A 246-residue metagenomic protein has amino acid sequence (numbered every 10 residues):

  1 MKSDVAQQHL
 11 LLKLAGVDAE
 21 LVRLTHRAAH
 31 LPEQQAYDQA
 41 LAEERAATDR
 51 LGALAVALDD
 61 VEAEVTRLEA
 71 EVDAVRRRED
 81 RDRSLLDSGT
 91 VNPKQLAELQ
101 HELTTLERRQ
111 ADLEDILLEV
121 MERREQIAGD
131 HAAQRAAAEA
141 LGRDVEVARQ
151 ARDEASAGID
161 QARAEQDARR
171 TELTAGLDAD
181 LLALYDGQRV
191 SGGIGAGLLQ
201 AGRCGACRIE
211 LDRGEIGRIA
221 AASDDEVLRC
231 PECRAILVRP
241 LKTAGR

Functional and structural regions predicted by a protein language model:
M1-V5, A19-D59, L85, A132-A148: Short, charge-rich amphipathic alpha-helices with coiled-coil/heptad character
A53-V65, L106-I127, L173-T174: Amphipathic alpha-helical coiled-coil segments
R67-E79, L113-A138, L184: Long amphipathic alpha-helical coiled-coil segments
V145-A206: Coiled-coil termination/hinge junctions
C204, C230-C233: Short cysteine-rich clusters marking metal-coordination/redox-active sites
I209, E232-A235: Short Cys/His-rich local motifs and their 1-3 flanking residues in nucleic-acid-associated proteins and small
R213-G214, R239-P240: Short, non-ligating residues that shape and space the ligands of small metal-coordination modules and catalytic
R218-V227: Short linker/helix segments within small regulatory modules
